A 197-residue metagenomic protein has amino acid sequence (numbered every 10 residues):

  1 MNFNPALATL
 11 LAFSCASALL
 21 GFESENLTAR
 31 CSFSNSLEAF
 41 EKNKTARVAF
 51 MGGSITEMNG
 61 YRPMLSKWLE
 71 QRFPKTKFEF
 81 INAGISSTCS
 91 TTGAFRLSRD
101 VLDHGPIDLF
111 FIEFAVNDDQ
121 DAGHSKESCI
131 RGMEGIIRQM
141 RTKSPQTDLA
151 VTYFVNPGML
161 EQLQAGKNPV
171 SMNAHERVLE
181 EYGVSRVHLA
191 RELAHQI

Functional and structural regions predicted by a protein language model:
M1-M51, I55-F78, D103-D108, T142 (+1 more regions): N-terminal secretory targeting modules
P63-E79, A83, T88, T92-I197: Alpha-helical cap/lid subdomain in secreted, periplasmic, or secretory-pathway luminal O-acyl-processing enzymes
